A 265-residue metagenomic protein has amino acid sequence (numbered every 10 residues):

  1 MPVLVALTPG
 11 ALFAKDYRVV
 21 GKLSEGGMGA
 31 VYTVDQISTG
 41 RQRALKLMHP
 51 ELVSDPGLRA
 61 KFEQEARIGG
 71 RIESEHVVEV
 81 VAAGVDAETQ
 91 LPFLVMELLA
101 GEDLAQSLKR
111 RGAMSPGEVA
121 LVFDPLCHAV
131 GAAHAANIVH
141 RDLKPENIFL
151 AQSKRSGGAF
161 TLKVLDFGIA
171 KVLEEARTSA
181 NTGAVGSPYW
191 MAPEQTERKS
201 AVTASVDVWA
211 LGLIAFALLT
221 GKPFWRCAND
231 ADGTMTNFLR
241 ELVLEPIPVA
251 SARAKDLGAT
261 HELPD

Functional and structural regions predicted by a protein language model:
L4, V53-G57, A151-A201, C227-A228 (+1 more regions): Activation segment of protein kinases
V20-G27, V31: Protein kinase glycine-rich loop
H49-R71: AlphaC helix of the eukaryotic protein kinase fold
A82-G84: A short, aromatic-enriched beta-strand patch in the conserved N-lobe beta-sheet of the protein kinase catalytic domain
T89-D103, S107: Conserved short submotifs of the Hanks-type protein kinase catalytic core that shape the nucleotide-binding pocket
V122-F123: Activation segment signature within eukaryotic-like protein kinase domains
L126-I138: Protein kinase catalytic-loop region centered on the HRD/HxD motif
Y189-D265: C-terminal lobe helix-coil module of Hanks-type protein kinase domains
